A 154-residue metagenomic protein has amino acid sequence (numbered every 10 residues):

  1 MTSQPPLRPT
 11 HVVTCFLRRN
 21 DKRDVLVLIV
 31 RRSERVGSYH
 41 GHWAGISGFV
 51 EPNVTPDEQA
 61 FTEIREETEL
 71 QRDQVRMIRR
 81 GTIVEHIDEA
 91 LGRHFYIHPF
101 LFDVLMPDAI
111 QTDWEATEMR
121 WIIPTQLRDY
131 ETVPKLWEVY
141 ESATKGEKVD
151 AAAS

Functional and structural regions predicted by a protein language model:
M1-L28: Conserved N-terminal beta-strand and adjoining loop/helix that marks the start of the Nudix/MutT-like hydrolase domain
P5-P9, Y39-H42, A90-Y96, D113-A116: A generic structural micro-feature
T10, I83-A109, R120, P124-T125 (+1 more regions): Active-site-adjacent beta-strand/loop module that shapes the phosphate/pyrophosphate-binding cleft
R23, R35, E85, L127: Surface-exposed, flexible loop/turn segments at secondary-structure boundaries
D24-E67: Conserved Nudix-box catalytic region and its N-terminal flanking loop in Nudix hydrolases and closely related
Q71-G81: A short coil-to-beta-strand element that immediately follows conserved catalytic motifs
A109-E115, Y130-P134: Short, charged, solvent-exposed linker or helix-capping segments at domain edges/interfaces that act as flexible hinges
T132-S154: Charged phosphate-binding loop/patch that engages nucleotide di/tri-phosphates or the phosphate backbone of nucleic
